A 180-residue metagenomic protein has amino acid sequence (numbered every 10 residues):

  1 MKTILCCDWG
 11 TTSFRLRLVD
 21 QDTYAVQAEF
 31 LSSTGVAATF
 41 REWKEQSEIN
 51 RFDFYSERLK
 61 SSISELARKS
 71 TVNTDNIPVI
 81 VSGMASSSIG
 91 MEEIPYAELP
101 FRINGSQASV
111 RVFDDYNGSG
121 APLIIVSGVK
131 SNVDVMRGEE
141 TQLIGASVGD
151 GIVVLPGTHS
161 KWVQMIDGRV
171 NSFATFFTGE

Functional and structural regions predicted by a protein language model:
M1-K2, T74-N76, G120, D150: A general structural motif
I4-C6, T11-N50: Short glycine-rich, Thr/Ser-proximal phosphate-binding strand/loop in the N-terminal lobe of ATP-dependent enzymes
I4-D8, P78-I80, G151-L155: Short glycine-aspartate micro-motif
G10-R15, M84-S88, T158-K161: Gly/Ser/Thr-rich loops at beta-strand to alpha-helix junctions that form or flank small-molecule/cofactor-binding
Q21-V26, E93-N104, G168-V170: A glycine- and small-aliphatic-rich helix-loop capping segment at beta-alpha/alpha-beta transitions that lines
A37-S47, K130-E180: Glycine-rich phosphate-binding loop plus the immediately following alpha-helix
Q46, S62-R111, I124-V133: Short beta-strand-loop/turn "lid" adjacent to the catalytic site in phosphate-handling enzymes
R51-E65, N76, G83, I166-E180: Phosphate-binding glycine-rich/basic clefts of nucleotide- and phosphate-handling proteins, predominantly
